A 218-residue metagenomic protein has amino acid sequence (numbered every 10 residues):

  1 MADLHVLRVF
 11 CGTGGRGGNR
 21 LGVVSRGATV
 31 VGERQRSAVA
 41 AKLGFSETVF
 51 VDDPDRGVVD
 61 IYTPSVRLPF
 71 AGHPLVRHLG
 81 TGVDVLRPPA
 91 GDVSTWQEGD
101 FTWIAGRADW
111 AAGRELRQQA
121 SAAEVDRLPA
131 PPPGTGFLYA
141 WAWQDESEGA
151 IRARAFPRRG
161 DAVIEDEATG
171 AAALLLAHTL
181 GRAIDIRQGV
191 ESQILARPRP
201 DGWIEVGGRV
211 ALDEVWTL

Functional and structural regions predicted by a protein language model:
M1-L218: Active-site proximal loop and beta-alpha junction motif in alpha/beta enzyme cores
